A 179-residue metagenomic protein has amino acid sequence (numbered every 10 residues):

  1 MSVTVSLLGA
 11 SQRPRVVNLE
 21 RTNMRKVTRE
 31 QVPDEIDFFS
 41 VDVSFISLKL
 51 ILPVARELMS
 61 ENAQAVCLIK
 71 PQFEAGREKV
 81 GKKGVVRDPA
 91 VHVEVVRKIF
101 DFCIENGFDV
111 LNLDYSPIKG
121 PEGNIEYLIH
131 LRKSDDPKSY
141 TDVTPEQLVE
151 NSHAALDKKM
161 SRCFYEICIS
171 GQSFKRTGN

Functional and structural regions predicted by a protein language model:
V3-I36: S-adenosyl-L-methionine
D37-K49: A short SAM/SAH-binding and catalytic strip from SAM-dependent methyltransferases
L52-Q64: A short glycine-rich, Lys/Arg-flanked "PGG" loop and its adjoining helix->strand segment in the class I
I69-D88: Short, glycine-/aromatic-enriched active-site segment of Class I SAM-dependent methyltransferases
H92-N106: Short alpha-helix
F108-P117: Conserved S-adenosyl-L-methionine
I125-C168: Flexible, glycine-/basic-rich loop-and-beta segments that form/coincide with the SAM-dependent methyltransferase
Q172-G178: Short, intrinsically disordered C-terminal tails of secreted or membrane-associated proteins
